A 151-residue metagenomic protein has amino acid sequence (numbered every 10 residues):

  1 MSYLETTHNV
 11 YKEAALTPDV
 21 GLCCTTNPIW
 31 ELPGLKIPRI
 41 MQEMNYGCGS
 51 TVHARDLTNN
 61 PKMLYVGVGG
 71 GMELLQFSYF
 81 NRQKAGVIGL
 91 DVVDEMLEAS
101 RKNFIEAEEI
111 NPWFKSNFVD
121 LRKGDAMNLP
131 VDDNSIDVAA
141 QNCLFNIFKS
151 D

Functional and structural regions predicted by a protein language model:
M1-N27: N-terminal auxiliary segments of SAM/dcSAM-dependent transferases
C24-K62, E73-F80: Conserved alpha-helix/loop element of class I SAM-dependent methyltransferases that forms part of the SAM/SAH-binding
N59-N128: Class I SAM-dependent methyltransferase SAM/SAH-binding core
M127-A139: A short acidic, Gly/Pro-enriched loop at the edge of an enzyme's catalytic core that lines a small-molecule cofactor
N128, F145-N146: Active-site micro-motifs of SAM-dependent methyltransferase domains
A140-L144: A short beta-strand submotif of the Rossmann-like class I SAM-dependent methyltransferase core that lines
I147-D151: A short, conserved alpha-helix within the catalytic core of class I
